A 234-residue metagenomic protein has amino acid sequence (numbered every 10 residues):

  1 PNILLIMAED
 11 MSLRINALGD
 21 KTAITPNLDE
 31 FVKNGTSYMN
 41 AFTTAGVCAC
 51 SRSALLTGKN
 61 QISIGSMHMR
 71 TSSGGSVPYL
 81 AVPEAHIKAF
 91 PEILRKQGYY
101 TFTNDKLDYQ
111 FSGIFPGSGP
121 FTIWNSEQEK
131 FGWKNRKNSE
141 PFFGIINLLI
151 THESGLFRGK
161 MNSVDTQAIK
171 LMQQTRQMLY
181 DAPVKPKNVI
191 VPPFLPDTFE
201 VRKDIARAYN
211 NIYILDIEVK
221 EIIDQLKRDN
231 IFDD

Functional and structural regions predicted by a protein language model:
P1-L4, N34-M39, R95-T101, N138-F143 (+1 more regions): Loop/turn elements at helix/coil->beta-strand transitions in domains of secreted/extracellular proteins
L5-A8, S12-K88, I93-Y99: Active-site segment of extracytoplasmic enzymes that catalyze sulfate/phosphate-ester chemistry
D10-S12, Q61, D108-Q110, L149-H152: Short, solvent-exposed loop/turn segments at secondary-structure junctions
L13-A23, K134-D234: Active-site-proximal cap/lid insertion segments
R14-G19, T43, S51-R52, G65-M69 (+3 more regions): Short, solvent-exposed loop/turn and secondary-structure capping segments
R14-N16, R70-P83, F115-F121, E200-I214: The substrate-binding groove and active-site-proximal loops of carbohydrate-active enzymes, especially glycoside
I62-S66, F102, G117-L148: Acidic, His- and aromatic-enriched active-site or binding-groove loops in soluble protein domains that engage sugars
Q97-G113: Short, well-structured beta-strand/strand-turn elements
